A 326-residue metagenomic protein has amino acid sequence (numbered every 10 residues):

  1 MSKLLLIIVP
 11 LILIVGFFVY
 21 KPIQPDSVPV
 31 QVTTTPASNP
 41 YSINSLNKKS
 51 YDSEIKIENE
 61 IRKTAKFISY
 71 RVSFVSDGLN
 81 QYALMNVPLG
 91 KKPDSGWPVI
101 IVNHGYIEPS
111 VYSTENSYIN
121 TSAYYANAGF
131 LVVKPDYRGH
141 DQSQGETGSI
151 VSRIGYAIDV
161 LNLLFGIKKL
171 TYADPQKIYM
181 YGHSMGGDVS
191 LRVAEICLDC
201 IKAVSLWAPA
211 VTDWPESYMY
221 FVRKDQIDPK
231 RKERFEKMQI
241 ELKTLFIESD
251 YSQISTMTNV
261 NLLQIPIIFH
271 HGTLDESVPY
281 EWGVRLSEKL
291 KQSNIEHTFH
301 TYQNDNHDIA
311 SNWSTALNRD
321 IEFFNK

Functional and structural regions predicted by a protein language model:
S50-S95: N-terminal cap/lid segment of alpha/beta-hydrolase-fold proteins
K92-W97, V102-Q144, D213-W214: Short substrate-entry loop that stabilizes the transition state in hydrolases
I150-T171: Alpha/beta-hydrolase active-site loop
Y172-S184: Alpha/beta-hydrolase fold nucleophile elbow
L191-L245: Hydrolase active-site cap/lid region
L263, F269-H271, D275: Short beta-strand/loop motif that positions the catalytic acidic residue of the alpha/beta-hydrolase fold
E276-W282: Conserved alpha/beta-hydrolase "acid-adjacent" motif
V284-K326: C-terminal catalytic histidine-bearing segment of alpha/beta-hydrolase fold enzymes
